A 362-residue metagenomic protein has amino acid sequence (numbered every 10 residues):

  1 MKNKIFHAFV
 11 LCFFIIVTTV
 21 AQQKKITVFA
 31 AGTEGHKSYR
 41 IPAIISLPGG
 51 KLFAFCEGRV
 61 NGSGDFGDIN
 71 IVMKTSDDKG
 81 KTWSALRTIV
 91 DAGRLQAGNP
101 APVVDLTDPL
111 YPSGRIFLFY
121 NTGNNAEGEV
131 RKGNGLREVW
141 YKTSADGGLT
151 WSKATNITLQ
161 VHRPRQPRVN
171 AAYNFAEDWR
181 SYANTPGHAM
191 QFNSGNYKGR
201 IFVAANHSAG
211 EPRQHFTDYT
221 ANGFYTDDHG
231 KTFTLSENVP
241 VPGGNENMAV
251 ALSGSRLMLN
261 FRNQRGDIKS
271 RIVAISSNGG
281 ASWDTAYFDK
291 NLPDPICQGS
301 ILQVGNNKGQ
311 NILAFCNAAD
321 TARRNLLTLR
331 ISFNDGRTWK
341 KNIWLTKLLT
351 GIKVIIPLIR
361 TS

Functional and structural regions predicted by a protein language model:
M1-Q23: Bacterial Sec-dependent N-terminal signal peptides
Q22-S362: Asp-box/BNR beta-propeller blade signature and adjacent active/binding-site loops in extracellular glycan-interacting
